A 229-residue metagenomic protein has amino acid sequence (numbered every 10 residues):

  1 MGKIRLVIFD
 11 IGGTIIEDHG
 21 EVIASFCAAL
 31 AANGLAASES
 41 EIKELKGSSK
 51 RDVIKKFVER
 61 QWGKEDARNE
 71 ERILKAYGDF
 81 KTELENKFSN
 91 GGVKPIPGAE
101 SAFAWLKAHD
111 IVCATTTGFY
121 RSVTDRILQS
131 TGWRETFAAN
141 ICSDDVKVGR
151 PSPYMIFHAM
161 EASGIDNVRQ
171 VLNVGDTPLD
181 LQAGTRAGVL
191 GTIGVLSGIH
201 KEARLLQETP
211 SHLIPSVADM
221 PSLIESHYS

Functional and structural regions predicted by a protein language model:
G2-E100, A104-H109: N-terminal helical cap/lid subdomain that shapes the substrate entry/recognition surface in HAD-like hydrolases
S25, V53, V123-R126, A183 (+2 more regions): Phosphate- and divalent-cation-binding pockets in alpha/beta enzyme and binding domains that engage nucleotide-derived
A31-N33, F57-K64, G92, E100-A114 (+2 more regions): Substrate-recognition/cap helix-loop segment adjacent to the acidic, metal-dependent catalytic center of Asp-based
A37-E41, N69-E70, E135-A139, N167-L172 (+1 more regions): Short acidic capping loops at alpha-helix termini that bridge into adjacent secondary structure
R150-L181: Conserved Lys-Pro-Asp/Glu-containing loop-to-beta segment of HAD-superfamily phosphomonoesterases, centered on
I156, R204-I224: Short acidic, glycine/proline-enriched helix-loop-strand junctions
N173-H212: Acidic, Mg2+-coordinating phosphoryl-transfer loop and its flanking beta/alpha structural elements, shared across
